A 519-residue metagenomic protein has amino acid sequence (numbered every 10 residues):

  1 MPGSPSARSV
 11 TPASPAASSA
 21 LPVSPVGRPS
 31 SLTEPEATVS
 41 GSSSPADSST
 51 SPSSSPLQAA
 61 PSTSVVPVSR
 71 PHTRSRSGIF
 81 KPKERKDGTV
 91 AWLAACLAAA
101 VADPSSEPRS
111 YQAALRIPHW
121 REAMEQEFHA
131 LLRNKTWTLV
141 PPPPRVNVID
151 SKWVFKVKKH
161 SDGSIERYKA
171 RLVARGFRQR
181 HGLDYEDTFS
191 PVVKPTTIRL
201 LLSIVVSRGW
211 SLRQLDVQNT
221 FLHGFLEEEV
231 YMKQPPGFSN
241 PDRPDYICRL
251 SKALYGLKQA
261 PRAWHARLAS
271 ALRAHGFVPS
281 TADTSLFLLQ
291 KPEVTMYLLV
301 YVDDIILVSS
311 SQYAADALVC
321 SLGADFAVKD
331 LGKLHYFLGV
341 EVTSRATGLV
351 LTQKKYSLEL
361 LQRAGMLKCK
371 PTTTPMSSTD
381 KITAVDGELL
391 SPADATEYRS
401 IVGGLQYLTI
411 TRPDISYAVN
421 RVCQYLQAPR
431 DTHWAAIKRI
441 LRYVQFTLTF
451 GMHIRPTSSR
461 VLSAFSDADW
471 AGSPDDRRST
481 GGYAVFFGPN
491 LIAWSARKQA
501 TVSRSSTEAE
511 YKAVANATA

Functional and structural regions predicted by a protein language model:
M1-S270, A274-T281, L286, G387: Chromodomain-type histone methyl-lysine reader module
R76, I165-E166, D184-Y185, F225-E227 (+7 more regions): Short coil/turn segments at secondary-structure boundaries
L139-P144, Q214, V278-S280, L298-L299 (+3 more regions): Short beta-strand
L172, Y185-F189, V193, I198 (+7 more regions): Divalent metal-binding acidic/histidine catalytic loops
D216-N219, R249-L257, P279-S309, L322 (+5 more regions): Catalytic palm active-site di-aspartate
K233, V308-L331: Active-site-proximal acidic secondary-structure segment that organizes catalysis
R267, A271-H275, S321, D325 (+2 more regions): Generic non-transmembrane alpha-helical segments
